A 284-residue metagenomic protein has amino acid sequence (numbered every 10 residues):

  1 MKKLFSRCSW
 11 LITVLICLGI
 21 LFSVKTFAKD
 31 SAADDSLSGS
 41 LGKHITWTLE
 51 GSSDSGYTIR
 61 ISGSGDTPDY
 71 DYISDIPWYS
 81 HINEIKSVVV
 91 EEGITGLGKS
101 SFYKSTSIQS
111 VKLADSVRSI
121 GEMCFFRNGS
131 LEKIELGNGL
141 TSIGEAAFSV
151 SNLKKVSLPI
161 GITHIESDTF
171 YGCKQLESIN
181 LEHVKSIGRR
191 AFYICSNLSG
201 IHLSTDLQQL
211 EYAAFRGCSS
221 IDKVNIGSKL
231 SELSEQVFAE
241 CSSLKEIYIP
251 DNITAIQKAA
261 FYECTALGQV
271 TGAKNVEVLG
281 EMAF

Functional and structural regions predicted by a protein language model:
M1-I12: Bacterial N-terminal signal peptides that target proteins for export
C8, L41-K43, I120, I256: A short catalytic or substrate-binding loop motif that flags glycine-/basic-rich loops and adjacent residues that bind
L11-F22: Bacterial N-terminal signal peptides
F22-D34: Sec-dependent signal peptide cleavage junction
A33-R60: GGW-centered surface loops in extracellular recognition modules
G56-G65, N83-G96, T106-S119, G129-S142 (+6 more regions): Structural signature of tandem-repeat unit edges
T67-E84: Extended Gly/Ser/Thr-rich low-complexity repeat segments, especially those forming or decorating extracellular
G98-S101, G121-F126, G144-A147, E166-Y171 (+5 more regions): Consensus positions within tandem repeat domains that build extended binding/scaffold surfaces
